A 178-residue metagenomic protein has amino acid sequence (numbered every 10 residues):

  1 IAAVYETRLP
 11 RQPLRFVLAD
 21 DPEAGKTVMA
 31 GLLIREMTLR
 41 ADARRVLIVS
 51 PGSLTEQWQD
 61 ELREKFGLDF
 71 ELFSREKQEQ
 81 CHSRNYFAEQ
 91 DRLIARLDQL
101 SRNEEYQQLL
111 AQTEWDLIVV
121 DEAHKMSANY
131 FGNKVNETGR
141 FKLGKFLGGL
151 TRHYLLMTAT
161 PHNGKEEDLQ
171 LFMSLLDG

Functional and structural regions predicted by a protein language model:
I1-R8, Q12, K26-G31, R35-G149: SF2 helicase/translocase NTPase motor core, specifically the RecA-like lobe 1 inter-motif segment between Walker
L14, V46, P161-K165: Short, surface-exposed helix-loop/turn micro-motifs enriched in polar/charged residues
R15-A19, L47, L155-L156: Short hydrophobic/aromatic beta-strand immediately N-terminal to the Walker A/P-loop
L18, A24-I34, M157, K165-F172: Extended, hydrophobic alpha-helical segments in both membrane/secreted and soluble proteins
L18-D20, E122-A123: Short acidic donor-binding/metal-coordinating loop in glycosyltransferase active sites
D21, P51, T160: P-loop (Walker A) phosphate-binding loop of NTP-binding proteins
A128-G178: Post-DEXD/H (motif II) to motif III coupling segment of the RecA-like Helicase ATP-binding lobe
